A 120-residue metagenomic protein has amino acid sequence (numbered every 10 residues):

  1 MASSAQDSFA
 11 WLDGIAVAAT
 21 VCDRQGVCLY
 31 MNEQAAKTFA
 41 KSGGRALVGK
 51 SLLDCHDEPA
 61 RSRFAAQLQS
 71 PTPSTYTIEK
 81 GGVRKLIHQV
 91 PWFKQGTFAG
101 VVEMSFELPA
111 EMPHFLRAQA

Functional and structural regions predicted by a protein language model:
M1-M31, A36: Sensory modules in modular signal-transduction proteins
M1-S8, E107-E111, A120: Short, charged amphipathic alpha-helical "coupling" segments at sensory-output junctions in signaling proteins
R24-Q25, Y30, Q34-A118: Sensory/regulatory domains in signal-transduction proteins
